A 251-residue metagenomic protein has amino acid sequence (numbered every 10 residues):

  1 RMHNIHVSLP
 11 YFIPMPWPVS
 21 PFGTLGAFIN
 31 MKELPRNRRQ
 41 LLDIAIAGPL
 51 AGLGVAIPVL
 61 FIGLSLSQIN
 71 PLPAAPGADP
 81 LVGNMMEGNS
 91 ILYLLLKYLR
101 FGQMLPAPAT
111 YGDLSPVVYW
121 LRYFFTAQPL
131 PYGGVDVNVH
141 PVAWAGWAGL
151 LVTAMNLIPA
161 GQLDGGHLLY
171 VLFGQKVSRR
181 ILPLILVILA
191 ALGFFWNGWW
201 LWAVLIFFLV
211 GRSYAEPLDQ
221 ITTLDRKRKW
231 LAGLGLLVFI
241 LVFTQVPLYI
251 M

Functional and structural regions predicted by a protein language model:
R1-M251: Hydrophobic transmembrane alpha-helices and their immediate loop junctions in multi-pass integral membrane proteins
